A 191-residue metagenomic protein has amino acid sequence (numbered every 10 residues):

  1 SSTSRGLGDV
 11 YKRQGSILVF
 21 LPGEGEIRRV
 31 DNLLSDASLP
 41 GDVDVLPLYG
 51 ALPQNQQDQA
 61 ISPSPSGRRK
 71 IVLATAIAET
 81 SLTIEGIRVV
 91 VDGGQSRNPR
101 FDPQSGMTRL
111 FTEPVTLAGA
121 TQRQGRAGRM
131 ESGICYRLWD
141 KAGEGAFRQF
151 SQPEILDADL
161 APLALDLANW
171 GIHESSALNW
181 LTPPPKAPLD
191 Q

Functional and structural regions predicted by a protein language model:
R5-Q191: P-loop NTPase motor module signature
